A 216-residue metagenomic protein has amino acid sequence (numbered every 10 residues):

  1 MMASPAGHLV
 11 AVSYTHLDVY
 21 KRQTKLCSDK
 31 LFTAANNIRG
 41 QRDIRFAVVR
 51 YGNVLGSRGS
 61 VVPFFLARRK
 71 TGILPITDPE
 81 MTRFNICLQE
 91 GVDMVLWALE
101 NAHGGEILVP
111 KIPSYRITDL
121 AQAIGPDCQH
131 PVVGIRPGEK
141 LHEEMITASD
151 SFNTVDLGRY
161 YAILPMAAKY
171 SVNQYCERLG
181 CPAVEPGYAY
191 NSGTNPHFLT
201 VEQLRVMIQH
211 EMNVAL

Functional and structural regions predicted by a protein language model:
M1-V12: N-terminal low-complexity segments that are often proline-rich with Ser/Thr-Pro
G7, S28, L141-H142: Short hydrophobic/aromatic residue motifs in ordered secondary structure
S13, F32-L216: Strand-loop microenvironment adjacent to phosphate/nucleotide-handling motifs in alpha/beta enzyme folds
T15-Q23: Conserved small/polar residues in nucleotide/adenosyl-binding loops
T24-F32: Conserved catalytic Lys-bearing alpha helix of Rossmann-like short-chain dehydrogenase/reductases
